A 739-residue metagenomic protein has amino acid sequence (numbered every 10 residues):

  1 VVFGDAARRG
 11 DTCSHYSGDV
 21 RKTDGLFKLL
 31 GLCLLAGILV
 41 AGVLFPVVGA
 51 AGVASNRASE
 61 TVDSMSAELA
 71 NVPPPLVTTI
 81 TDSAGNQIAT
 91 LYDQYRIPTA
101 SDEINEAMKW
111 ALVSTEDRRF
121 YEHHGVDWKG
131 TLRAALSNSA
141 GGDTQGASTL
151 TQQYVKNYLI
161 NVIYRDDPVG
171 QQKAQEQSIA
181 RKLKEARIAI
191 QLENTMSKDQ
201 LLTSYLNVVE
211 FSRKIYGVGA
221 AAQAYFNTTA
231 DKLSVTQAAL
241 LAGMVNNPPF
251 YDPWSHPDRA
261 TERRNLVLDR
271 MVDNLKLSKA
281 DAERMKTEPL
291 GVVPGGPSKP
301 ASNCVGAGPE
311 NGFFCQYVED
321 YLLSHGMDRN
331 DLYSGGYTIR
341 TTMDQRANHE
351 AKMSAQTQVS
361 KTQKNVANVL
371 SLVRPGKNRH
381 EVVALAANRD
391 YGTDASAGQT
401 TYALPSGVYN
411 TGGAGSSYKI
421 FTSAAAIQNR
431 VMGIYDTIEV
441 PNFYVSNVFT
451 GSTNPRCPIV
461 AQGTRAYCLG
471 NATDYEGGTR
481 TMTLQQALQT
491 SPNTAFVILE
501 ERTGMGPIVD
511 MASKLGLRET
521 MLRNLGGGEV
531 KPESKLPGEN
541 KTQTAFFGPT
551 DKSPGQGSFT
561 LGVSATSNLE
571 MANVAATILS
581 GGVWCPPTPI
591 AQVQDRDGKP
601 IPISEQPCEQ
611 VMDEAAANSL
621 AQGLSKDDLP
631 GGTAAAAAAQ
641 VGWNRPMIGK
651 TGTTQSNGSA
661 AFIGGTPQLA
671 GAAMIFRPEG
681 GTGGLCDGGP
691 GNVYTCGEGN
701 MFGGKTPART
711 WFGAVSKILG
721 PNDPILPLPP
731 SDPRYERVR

Functional and structural regions predicted by a protein language model:
V2-T79: N-terminal type II signal-anchor transmembrane helix that functions as the membrane-insertion/stop-transfer segment
F3, P74-K276, D390, Q489-N493 (+2 more regions): Peptidoglycan glycan-strand catalytic modules in the bacterial/periplasmic cell-wall system
T79, N86-I97, A220-A224, P249-P253 (+7 more regions): Short pre-catalytic segments that frame enzyme active sites
E106, G125-G141, A147, Q152 (+4 more regions): Acidic helix-start/capping segments at beta-turn-to-alpha-helix junctions
D127-R133, L183, D258-A260, R264 (+4 more regions): Acidic/histidine-enriched alpha-helical segments
Q153-Y164, N207-K214, D231, V235-N247 (+13 more regions): Glycine-rich, acidic and aromatic/proline-enriched surface loops and short helix-turn segments that act as binding
S278-T338, N365-V366: Non-catalytic structural connector segments
T341-Q363, N368-L372, L385-N388, T393-G413 (+5 more regions): A penicillin-recognizing enzyme superfamily signal
